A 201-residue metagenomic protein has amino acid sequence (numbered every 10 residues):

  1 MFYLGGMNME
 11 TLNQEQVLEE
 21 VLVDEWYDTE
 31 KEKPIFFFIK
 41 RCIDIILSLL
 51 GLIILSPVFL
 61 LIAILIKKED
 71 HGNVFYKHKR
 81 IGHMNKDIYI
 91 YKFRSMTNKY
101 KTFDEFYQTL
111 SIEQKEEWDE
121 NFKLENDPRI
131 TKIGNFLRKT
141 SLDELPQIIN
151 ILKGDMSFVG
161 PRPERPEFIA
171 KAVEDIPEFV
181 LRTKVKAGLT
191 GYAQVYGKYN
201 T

Functional and structural regions predicted by a protein language model:
M1-I53: N-terminal hydrophobic signal-anchor/signal peptide
F2-E25, L145-T201: Hydrophobic structural segments characteristic of membrane proteins
E15-E19, Y76-P128, T190-T201: Short, glycine-rich, amphipathic interfacial segments at transmembrane boundaries or analogous
K31-T102: A hydrophobic, helix-centered structural microdomain
F136: Active-site-proximal loop/hinge segments that shape catalytic or ion-binding/gating pockets
